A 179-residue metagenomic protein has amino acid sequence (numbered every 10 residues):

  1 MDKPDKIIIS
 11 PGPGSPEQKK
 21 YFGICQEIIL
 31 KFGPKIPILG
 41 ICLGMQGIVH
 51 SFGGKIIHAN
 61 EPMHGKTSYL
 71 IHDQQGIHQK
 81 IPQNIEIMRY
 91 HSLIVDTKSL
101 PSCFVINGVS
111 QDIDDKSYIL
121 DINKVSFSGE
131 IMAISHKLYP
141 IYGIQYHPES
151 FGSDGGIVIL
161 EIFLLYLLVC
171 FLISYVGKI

Functional and structural regions predicted by a protein language model:
M1-L39, F52, L165-L168: Flexible gly/pro-rich beta->alpha loop and the following alpha-helix that scaffold active-site loops
P11-S15, G44-Q46, P148: Short glycine-rich anion-binding loops that position phosphate/pyrophosphate groups of nucleotides and phosphorylated
G23-K31, I36-L39, Q46-I141, Y146-D154: Pocket-forming structural segment of enzyme catalytic cores
F151-I179: Acyltransferase
